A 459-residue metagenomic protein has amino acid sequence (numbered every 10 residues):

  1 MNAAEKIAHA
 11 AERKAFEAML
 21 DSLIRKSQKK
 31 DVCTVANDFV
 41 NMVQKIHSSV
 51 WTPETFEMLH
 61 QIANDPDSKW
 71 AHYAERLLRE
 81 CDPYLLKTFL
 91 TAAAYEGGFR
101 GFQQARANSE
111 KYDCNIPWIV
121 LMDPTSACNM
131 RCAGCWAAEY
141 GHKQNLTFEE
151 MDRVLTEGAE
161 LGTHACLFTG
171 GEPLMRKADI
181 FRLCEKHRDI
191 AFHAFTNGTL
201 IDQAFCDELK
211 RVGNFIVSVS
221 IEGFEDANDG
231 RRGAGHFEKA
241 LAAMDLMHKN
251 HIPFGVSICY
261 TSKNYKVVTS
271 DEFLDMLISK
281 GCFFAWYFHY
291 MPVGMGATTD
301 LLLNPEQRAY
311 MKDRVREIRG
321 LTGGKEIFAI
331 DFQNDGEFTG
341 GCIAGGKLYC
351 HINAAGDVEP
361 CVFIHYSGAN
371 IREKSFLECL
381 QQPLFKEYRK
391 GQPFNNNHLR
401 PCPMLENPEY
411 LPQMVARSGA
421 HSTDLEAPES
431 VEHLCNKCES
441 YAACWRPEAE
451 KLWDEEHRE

Functional and structural regions predicted by a protein language model:
M1-E57, Q61, D229-G345, N353-A355 (+2 more regions): Radical SAM enzyme [4Fe-4S]-AdoMet core and its adjacent flexible, acidic and glycine-rich loops/tails across
A3-M19, L23, S27, D31-F39 (+4 more regions): Flexible mid-to-C-terminal extensions adjoining Fe-S/redox cofactors in radical SAM and related proteins
V40-A204, E459: Conserved alpha-helical substructure of the radical SAM core
E96-P117, F328-F332, G336, N370-K386: Short, charged low-complexity linear segments at domain edges
C128, C132-C135, C342, G356 (+2 more regions): Short cysteine clusters
A138-H142, F224-A227, P292-M295: A short, flexible beta-alpha/helix-coil linker loop
F148-F168, L174-F288: Radical SAM/AdoMet-radical enzyme domain recognition
